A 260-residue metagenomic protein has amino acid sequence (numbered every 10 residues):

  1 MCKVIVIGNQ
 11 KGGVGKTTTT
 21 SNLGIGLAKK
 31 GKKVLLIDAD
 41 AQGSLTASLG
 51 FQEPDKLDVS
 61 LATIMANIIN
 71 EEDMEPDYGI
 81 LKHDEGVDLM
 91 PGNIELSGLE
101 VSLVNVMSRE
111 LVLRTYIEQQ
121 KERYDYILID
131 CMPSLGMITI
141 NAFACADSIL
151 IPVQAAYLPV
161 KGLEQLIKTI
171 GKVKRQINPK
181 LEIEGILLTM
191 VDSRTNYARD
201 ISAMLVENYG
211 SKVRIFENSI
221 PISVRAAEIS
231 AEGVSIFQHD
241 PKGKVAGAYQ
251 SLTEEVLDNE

Functional and structural regions predicted by a protein language model:
M1-E260: P-loop NTP-binding core
